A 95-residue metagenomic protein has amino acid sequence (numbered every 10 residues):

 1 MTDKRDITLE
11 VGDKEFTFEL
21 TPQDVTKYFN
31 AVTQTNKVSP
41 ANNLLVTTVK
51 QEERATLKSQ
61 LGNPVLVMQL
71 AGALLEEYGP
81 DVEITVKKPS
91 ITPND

Functional and structural regions predicted by a protein language model:
T2-R5, V11-D95: Short, surface-exposed, charged amphipathic helix/loop patches that serve as local interaction elements
